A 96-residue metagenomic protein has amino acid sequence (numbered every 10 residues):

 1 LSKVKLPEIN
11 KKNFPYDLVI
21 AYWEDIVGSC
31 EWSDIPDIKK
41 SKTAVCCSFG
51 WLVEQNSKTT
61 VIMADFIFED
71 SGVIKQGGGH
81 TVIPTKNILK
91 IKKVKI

Functional and structural regions predicted by a protein language model:
S2-I96: Conserved RNA-binding domains used in RNP assembly and mRNA/RNA metabolism
